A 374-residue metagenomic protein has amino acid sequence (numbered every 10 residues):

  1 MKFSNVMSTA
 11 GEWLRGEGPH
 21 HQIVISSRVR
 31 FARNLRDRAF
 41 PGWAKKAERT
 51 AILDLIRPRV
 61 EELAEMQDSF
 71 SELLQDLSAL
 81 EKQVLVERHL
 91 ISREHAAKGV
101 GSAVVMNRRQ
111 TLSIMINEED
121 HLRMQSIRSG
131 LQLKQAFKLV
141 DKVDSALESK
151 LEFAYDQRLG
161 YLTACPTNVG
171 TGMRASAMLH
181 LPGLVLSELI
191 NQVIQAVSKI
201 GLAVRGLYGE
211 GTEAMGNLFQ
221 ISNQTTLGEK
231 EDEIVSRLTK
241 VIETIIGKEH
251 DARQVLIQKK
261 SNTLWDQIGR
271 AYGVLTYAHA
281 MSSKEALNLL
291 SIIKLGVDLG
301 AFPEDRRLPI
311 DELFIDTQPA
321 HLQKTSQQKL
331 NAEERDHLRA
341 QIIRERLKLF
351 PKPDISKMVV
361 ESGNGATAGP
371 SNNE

Functional and structural regions predicted by a protein language model:
M1-R158, M173, V185-S187, Q192-E374: Long, Pro/Ser/Thr-rich low-complexity/intrinsically disordered regulatory tracts in eukaryotic proteins
G160-L179: Conserved phosphate/anionic-ligand binding catalytic regions in large, soluble enzymes, centered on
